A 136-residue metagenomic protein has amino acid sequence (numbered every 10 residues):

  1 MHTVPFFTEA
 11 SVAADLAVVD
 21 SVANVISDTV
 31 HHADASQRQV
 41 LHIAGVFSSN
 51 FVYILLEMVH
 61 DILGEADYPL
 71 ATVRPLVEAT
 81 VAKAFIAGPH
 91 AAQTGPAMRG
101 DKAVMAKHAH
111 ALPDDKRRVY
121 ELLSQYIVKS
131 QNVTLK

Functional and structural regions predicted by a protein language model:
M1-F85: Internal alpha-helical scaffold of NAD(P)-dependent oxidoreductase catalytic cores
A71-K136: NAD(P)-dependent Rossmann-like dehydrogenase/reductase catalytic/cofactor-binding core
